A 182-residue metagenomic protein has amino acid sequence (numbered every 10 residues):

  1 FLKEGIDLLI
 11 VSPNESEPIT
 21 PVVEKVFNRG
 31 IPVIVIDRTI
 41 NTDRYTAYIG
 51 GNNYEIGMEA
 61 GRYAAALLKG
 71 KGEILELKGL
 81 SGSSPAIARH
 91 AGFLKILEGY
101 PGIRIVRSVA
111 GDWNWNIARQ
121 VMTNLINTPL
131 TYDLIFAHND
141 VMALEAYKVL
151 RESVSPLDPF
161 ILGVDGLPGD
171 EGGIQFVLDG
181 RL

Functional and structural regions predicted by a protein language model:
F1-L182: A residue-level marker of the well-folded mature domains of exported/periplasmic proteins
